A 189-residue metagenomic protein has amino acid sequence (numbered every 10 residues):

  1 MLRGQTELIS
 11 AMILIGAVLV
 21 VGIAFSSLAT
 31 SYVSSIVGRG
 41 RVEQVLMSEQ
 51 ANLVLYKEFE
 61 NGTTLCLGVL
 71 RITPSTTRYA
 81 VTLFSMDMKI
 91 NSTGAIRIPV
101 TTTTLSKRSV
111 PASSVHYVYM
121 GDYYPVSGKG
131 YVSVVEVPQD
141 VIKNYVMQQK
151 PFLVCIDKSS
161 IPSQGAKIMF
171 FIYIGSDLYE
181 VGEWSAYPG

Functional and structural regions predicted by a protein language model:
L2-Y32: N-terminal single-pass transmembrane signal-anchor helix
T30-G189: N-terminal export/assembly leader peptides and their processing motifs that target proteins to secretory
